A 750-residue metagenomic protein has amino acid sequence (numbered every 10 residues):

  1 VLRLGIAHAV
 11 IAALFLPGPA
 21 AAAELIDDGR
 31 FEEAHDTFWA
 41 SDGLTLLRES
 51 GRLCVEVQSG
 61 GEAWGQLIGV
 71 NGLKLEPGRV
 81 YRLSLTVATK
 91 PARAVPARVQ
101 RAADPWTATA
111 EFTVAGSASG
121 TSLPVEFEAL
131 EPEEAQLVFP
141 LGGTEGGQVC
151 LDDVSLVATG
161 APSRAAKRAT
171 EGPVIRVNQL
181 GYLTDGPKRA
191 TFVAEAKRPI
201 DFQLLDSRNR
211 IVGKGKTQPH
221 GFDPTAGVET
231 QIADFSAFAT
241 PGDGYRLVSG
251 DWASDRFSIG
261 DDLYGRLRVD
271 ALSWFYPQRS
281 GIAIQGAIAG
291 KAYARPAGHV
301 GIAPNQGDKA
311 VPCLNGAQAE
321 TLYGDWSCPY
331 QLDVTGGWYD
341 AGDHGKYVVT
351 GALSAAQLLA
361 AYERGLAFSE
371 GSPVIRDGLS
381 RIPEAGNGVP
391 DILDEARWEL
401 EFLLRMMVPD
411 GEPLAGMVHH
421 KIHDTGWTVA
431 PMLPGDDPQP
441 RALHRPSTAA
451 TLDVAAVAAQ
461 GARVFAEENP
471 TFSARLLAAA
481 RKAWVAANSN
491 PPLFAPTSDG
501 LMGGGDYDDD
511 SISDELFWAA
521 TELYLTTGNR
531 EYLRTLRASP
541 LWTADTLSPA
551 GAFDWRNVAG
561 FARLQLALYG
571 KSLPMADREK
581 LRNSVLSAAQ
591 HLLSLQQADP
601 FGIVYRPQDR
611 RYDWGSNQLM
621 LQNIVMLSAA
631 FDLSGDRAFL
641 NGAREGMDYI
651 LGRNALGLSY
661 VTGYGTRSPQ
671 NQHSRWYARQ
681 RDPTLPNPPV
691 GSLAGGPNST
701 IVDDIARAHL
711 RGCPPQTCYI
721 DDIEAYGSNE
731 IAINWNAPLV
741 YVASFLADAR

Functional and structural regions predicted by a protein language model:
G5-P17: Bacterial N-terminal signal peptides
A21-K167: Extracellular and organelle-lumenal recognition/adhesion modules and their flexible linkers in secreted
Y81-L83, P173, G186-A190: Structural beta-strand segments of beta-rich domains
T144-G147, S249-R256: Short acidic/polar inter-strand loop motif in beta-rich domains
L156-V157, S258-Y264: Short beta-strand edge segments in extracellular beta-sheet folds
K167-L180: Short, compositionally biased P/S/T/A/G/V-rich stretches that sit at domain boundaries
Q179-A253, D261-L263, A271-A352, A356 (+8 more regions): Aromatic (Trp/Tyr) and acidic
L541-P549: Solenoid-like repeat scaffolds
